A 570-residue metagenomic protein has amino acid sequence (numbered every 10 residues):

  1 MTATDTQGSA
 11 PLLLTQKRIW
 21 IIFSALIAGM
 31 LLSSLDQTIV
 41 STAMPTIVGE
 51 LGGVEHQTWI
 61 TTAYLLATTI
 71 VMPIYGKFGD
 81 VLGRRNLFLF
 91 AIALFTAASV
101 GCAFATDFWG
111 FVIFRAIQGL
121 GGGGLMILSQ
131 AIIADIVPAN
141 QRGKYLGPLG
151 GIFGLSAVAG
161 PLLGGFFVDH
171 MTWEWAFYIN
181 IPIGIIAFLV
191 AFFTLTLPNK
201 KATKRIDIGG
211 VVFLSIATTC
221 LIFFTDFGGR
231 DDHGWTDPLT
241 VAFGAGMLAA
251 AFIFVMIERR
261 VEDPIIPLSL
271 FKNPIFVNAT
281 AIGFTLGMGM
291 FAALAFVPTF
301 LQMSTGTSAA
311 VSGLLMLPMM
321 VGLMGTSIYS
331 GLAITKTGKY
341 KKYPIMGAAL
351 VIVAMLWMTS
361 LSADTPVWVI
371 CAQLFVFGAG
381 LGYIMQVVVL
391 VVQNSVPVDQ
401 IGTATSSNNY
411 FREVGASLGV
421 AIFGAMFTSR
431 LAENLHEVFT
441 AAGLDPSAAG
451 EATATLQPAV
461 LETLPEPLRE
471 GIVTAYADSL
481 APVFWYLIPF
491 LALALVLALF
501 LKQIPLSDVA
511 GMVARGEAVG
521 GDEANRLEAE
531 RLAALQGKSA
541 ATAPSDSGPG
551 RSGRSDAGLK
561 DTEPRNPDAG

Functional and structural regions predicted by a protein language model:
G8, I186, L390-V391, S407-D556 (+1 more regions): Hydrophobic transmembrane architecture of multi-pass small-molecule transporters
I19-V71, T172, G209, T218 (+5 more regions): Transmembrane core module of solute transporters
G29, P148-I152, I282, S407-F411: Hydrophobic alpha-helical segments of secondary membrane carriers
M30, I92, T96-S99, F114-R115 (+6 more regions): A generic transmembrane-helix signature of 12-TM secondary carrier transporters
S34, T38, A103, G119-I127 (+4 more regions): Small-residue-rich segments within alpha-helical transmembrane domains of MFS-like 12-TM solute carriers
T42, M72-G210, L214, F223 (+4 more regions): Helix-loop-helix hairpins in multi-pass membrane proteins, especially solute transporters
I47-V48, F78-G79, L163-M171, T225 (+4 more regions): Interfacial helix-cap and linker-helix signal at transmembrane-aqueous boundaries of multi-pass secondary transporters
P182-N199, S215-F227, G246-R260, A494-K502: C-terminal membrane-cytosol helix-exit motif in multi-pass small-molecule transporters
